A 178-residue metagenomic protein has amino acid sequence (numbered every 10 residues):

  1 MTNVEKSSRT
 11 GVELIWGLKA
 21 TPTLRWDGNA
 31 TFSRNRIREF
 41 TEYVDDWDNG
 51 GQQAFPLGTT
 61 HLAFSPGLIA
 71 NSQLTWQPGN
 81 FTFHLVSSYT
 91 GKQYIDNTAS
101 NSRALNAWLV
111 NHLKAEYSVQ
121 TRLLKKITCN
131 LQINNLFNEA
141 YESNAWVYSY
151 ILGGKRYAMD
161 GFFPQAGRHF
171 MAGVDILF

Functional and structural regions predicted by a protein language model:
T2-Q93, N97: Gram-negative outer-membrane beta-barrel transporters
S8-T10, P66-A70, A107-N111, A166-F170: Residues that define the transmembrane beta-barrel architecture of outer-membrane proteins
R34, S88-Y94, S118-F178: C-terminal beta-signal and adjacent terminal beta-strands/loops of Gram-negative outer-membrane beta-barrel proteins
W47-D48, A104, S149: Juxtamembrane/interface motifs at transmembrane-helix termini
T98-R103: Short, surface-exposed loop/helix-turn segments at secondary-structure junctions that function as lids/hinges flanking
